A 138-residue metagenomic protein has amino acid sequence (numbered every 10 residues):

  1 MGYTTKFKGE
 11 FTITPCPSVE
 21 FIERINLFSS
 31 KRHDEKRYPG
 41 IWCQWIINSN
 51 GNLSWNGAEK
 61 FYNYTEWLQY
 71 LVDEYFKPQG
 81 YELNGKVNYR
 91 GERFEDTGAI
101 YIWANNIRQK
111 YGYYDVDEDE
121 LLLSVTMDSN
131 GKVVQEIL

Functional and structural regions predicted by a protein language model:
M1-S29: Short, extreme N-terminal segment that most often corresponds to the first beta-strand
N26-L138: Charged interaction segments
